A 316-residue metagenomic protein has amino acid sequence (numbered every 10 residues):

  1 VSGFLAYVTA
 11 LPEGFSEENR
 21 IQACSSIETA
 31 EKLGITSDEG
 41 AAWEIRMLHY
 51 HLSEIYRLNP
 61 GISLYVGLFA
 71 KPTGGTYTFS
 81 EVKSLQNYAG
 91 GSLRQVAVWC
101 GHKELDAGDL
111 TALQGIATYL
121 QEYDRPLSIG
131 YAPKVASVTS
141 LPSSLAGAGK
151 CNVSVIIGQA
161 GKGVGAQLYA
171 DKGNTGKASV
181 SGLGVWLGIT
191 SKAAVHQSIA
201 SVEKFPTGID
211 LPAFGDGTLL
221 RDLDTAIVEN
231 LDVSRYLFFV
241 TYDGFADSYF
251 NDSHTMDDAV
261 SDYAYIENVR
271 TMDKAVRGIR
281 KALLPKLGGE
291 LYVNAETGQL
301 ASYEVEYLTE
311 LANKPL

Functional and structural regions predicted by a protein language model:
V1-G149: Small-residue-rich
L5, S25, K286-L287, A312: Generic low-polarity alpha-helical segments
F15-S16, L187-L311: Long, contiguous, structured domain-core segments that constitute the functional module of a protein
R94-A226: Conserved, well-structured core segments that form the ligand-binding/active-site neighborhood of functional domains
R125, K150, R277-R280, N313: Basic side chains
